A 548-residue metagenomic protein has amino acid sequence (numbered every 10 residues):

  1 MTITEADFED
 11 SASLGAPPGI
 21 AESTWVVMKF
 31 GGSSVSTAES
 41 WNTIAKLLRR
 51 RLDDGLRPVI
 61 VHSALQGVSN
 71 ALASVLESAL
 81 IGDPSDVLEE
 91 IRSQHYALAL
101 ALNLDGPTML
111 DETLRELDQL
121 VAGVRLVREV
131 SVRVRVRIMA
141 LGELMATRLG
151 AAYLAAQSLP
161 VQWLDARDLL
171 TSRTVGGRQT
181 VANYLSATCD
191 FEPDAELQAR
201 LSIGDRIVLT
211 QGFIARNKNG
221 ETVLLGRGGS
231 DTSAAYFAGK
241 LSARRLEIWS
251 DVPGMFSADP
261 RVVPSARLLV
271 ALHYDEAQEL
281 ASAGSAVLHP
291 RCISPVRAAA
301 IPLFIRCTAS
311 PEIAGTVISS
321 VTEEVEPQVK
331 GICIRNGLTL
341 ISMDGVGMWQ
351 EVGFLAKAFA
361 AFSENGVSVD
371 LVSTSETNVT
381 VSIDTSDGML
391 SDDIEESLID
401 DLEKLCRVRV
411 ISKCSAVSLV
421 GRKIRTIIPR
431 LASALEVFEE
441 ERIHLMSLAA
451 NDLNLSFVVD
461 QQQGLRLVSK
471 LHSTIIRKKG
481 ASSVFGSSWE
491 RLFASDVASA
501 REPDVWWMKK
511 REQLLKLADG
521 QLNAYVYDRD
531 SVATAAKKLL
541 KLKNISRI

Functional and structural regions predicted by a protein language model:
M1-L288, I293, V459-D460, F485-A494: Nucleotide/pyrophosphate-binding catalytic subdomain
E22-S33, M343, K509-A524: Generic N-terminal amphipathic, Lys/Arg-enriched alpha-helix
T24-V26, R57-I60, Y96, P160-Q162 (+17 more regions): Structural motif
D54, Q157, A299, N365 (+1 more regions): Conserved dinucleotide-binding and phosphotransfer motif residues
L65-Q66, D168, V252-G254, L303 (+4 more regions): Glycine-rich beta-alpha junction loops
E312-V497: A conserved regulatory-domain signal marking ACT and ACT-like small-molecule sensing domains and adjacent regulatory
S483-I548: A charged N-terminal "starter" segment
